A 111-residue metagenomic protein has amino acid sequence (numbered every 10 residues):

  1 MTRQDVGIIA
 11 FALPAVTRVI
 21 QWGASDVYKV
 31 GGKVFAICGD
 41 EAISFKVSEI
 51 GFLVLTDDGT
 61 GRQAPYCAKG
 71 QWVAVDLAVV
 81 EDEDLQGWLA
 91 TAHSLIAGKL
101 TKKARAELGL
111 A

Functional and structural regions predicted by a protein language model:
M1-A111: Charge-dense, helix-prone N-terminal extensions
